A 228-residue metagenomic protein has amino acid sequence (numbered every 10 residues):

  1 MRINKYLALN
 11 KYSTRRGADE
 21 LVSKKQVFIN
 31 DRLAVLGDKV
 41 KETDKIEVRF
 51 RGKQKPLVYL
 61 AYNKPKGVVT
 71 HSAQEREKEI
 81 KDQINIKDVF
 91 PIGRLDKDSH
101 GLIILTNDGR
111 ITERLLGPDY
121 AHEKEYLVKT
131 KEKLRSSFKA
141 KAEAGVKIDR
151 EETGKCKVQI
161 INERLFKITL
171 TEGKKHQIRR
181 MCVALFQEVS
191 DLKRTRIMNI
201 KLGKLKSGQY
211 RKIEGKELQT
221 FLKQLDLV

Functional and structural regions predicted by a protein language model:
M1-V228: Basic, flexible Lys/Arg- and Gly-enriched helix-loop patches that mediate nucleic-acid binding at interfaces with rRNA
